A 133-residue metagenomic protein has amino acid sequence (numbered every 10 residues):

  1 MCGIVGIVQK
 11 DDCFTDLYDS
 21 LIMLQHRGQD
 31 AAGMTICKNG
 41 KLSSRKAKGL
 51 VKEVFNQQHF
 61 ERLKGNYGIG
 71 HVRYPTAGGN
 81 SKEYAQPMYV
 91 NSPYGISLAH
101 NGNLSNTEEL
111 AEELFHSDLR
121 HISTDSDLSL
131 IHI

Functional and structural regions predicted by a protein language model:
M1-I131: Conserved short alpha-helical segments that host acidic/polar catalytic motifs at enzyme active sites
